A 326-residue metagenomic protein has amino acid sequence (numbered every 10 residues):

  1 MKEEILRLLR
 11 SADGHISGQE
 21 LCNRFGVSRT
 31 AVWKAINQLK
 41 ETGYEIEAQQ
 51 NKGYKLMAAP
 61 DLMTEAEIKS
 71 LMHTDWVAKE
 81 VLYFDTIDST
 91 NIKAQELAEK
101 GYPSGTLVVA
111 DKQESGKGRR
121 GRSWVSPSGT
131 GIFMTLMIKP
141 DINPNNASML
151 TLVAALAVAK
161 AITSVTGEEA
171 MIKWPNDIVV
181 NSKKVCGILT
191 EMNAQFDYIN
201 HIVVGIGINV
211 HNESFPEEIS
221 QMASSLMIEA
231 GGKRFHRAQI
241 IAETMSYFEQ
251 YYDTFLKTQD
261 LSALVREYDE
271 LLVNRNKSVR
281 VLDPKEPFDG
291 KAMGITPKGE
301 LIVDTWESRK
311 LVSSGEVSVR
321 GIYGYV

Functional and structural regions predicted by a protein language model:
M1-V27, N37, E41-T42, N146 (+2 more regions): Long, positively charged amphipathic alpha-helical accessory segments at protein N-termini or as interdomain linkers
K2-T163, C186, F235: N-terminal lobe of the biotin/lipoate ligase/transferase fold
V32, T90, M134, D177 (+3 more regions): Residue-level signal for inorganic ion chemistry
E47, A170-M171: A local structural micro-motif
L56, I178-V180: Generic recognition of long tandem-repeat/solenoid scaffolds
I172-N176: Alpha/beta catalytic cores of group-transfer enzymes, especially the acyltransferase/condensing modules of polyketide
